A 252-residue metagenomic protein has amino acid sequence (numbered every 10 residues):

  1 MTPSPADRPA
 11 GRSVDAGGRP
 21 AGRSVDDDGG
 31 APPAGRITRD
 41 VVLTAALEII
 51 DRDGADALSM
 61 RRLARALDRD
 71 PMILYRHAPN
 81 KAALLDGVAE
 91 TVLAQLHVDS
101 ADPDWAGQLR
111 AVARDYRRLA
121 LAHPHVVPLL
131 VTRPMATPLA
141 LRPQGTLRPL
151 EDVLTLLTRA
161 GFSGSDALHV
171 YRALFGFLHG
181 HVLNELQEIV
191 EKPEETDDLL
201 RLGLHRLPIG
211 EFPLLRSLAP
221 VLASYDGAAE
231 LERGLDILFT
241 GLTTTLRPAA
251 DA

Functional and structural regions predicted by a protein language model:
M1-I37, F212-V221, A250-A252: N-terminal intrinsically disordered/low-complexity leader segments
V41, A45, I49-A83, G87: Helix-turn-helix
V41, A83, A111, D115 (+5 more regions): Amphipathic alpha-helical interaction segments
S59, P128-T132, L215-R216: Short, hydrophobic secondary-structure boundary micro-motifs
A89-Q95: Short, basic, alpha-helical segments at the C-terminal edge of helix-turn-helix-like DNA-binding modules
H97-P138, Q144-R148, Y171: Hydrophobic alpha-helical connector segments
A136-G161, S165-Y171, V182-N184, L204-P213: Amphipathic alpha-helical packing segments from all-alpha helical-bundle domains
G176-E191, H205-A228, T240-P248: Amphipathic C-terminal alpha-helical segment
